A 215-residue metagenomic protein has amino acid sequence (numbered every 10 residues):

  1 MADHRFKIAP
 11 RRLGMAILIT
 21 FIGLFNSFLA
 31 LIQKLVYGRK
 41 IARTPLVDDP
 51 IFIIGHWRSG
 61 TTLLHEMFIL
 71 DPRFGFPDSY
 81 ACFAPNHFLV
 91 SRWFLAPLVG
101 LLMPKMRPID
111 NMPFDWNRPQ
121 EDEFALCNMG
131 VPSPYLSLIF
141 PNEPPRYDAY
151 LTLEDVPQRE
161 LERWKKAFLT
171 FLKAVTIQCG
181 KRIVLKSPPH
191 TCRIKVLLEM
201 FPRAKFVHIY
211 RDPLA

Functional and structural regions predicted by a protein language model:
D3-R43: A transmembrane-helix-recognition feature enriched in membrane-embedded lipid enzymes and envelope glyco-/phospholipid
L31-H56, C82-N86, S91-F94: N-terminal signal-anchor transmembrane helix
I53-D71: Glycine-rich phosphate-binding P-loop
I54-H56, V184-P188: Short His-Asn-centered micro-motif
R58-S59, A81-A84, P132, P189-C192 (+1 more regions): Short, solvent-exposed loop/turn segments at secondary-structure junctions
L70-Y80: Post-Walker A helix-loop "phosphate-sensing" segment adjacent to the P-loop in P-loop NTPases
C82-I183: PAPS-dependent sulfation machinery
K186-S187, L197-A215: Conserved phosphate-donor/acceptor-positioning beta-strand/loop module used by diverse small-molecule
